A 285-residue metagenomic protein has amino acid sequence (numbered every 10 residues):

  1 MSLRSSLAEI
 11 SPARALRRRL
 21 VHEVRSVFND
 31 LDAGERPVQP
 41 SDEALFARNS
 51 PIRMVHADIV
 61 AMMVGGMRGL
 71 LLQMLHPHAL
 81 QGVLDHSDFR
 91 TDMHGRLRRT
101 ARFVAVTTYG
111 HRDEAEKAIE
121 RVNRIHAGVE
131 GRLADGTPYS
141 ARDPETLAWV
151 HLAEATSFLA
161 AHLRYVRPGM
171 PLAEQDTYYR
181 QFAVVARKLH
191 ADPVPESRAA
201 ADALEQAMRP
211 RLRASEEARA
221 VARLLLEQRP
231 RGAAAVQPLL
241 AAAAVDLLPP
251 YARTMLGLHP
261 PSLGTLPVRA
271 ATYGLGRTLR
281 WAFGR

Functional and structural regions predicted by a protein language model:
M1-W149, A153-R285: Mature, function-bearing regions of proteins
